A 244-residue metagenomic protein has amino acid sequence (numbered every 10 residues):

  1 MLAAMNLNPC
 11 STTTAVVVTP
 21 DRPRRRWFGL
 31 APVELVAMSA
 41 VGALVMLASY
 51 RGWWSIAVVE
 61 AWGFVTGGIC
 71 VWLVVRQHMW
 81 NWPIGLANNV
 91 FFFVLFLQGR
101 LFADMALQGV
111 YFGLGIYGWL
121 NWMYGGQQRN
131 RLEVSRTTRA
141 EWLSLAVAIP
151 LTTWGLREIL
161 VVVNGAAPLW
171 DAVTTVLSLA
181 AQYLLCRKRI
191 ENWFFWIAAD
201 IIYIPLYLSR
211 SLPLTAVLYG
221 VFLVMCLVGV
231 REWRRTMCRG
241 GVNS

Functional and structural regions predicted by a protein language model:
L2-G29: Short, Lys/Arg-rich, polar N-terminal cytosolic tail immediately upstream of the first transmembrane signal-anchor
D21-S39, T137-W142: N-terminal membrane topogenic signal
M46-V58, V75-Q77, Q98: Short, hydrophobic transmembrane alpha-helix segments
W53-S55, V94-D104, E158-G165, L208-P213: Helix-coil boundary and interhelical linker segments in multi-pass alpha-helical membrane proteins
W72-I84, Y183-F195: Membrane-helix interface "capping/anchor" motifs
R76-N121: Hydrophobic/aromatic-rich structural module bridging two neighboring secondary-structure elements via a short loop
T152-G165, A172-I190: Alpha-helical transmembrane segments in multipass membrane proteins, preferentially the mid-helix core
L185, R189-N243: C-terminal transmembrane-bundle signature of multipass membrane proteins, characterized by strong activation on
